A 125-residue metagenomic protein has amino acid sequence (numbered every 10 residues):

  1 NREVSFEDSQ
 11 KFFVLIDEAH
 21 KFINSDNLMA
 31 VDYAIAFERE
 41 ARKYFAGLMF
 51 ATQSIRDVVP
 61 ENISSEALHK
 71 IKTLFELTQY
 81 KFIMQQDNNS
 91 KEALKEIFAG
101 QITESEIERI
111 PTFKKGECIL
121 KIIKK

Functional and structural regions predicted by a protein language model:
N1, I102, E108-K125: Conserved P-loop NTPase motor module
N1-E108: Conserved P-loop NTPase motor cores
